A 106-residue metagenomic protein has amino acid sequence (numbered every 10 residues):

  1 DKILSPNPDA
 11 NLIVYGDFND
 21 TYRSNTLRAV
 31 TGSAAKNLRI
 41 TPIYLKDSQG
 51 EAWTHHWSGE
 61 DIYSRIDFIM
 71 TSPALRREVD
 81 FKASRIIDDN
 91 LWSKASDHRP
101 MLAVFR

Functional and structural regions predicted by a protein language model:
K2-I13, F18-R106: Metal-dependent phosphoester-hydrolase catalytic domains
